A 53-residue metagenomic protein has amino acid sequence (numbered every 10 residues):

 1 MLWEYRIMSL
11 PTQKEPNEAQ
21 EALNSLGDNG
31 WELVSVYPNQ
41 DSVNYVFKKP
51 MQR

Functional and structural regions predicted by a protein language model:
M1-R53: Terminus-proximal functional modules
